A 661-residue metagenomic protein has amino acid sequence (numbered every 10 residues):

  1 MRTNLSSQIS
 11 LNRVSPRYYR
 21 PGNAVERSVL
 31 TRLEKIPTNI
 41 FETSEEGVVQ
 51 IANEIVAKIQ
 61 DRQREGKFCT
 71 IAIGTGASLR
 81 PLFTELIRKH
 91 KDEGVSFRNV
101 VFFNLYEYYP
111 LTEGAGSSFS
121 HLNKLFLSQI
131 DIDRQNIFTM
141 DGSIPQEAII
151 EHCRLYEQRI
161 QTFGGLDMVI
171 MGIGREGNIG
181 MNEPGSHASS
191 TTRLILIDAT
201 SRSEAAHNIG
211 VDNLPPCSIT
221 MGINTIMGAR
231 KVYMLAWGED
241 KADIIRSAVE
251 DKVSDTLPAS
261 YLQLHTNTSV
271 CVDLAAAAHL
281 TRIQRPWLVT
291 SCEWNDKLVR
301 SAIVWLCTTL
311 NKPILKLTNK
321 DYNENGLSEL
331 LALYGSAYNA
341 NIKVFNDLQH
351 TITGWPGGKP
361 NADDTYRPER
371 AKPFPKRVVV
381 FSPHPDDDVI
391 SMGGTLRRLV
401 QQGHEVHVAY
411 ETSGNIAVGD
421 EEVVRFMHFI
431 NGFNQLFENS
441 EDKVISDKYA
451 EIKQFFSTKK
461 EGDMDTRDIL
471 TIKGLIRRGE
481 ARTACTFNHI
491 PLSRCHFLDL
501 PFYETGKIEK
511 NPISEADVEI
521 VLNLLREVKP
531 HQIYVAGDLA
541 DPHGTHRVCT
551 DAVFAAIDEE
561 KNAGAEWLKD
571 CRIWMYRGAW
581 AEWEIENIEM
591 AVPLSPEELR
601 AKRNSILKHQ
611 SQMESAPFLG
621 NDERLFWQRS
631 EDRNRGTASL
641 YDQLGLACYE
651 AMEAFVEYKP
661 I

Functional and structural regions predicted by a protein language model:
R2-I71, D364-T365, K372: N-terminal glycine-/serine-/threonine-rich phosphate-binding loop
R2-N12, V25, L30, R230-S328: ATP/nucleoside-binding phosphotransfer catalytic cores, i.e., glycine-rich phosphate-binding loops
G22-K35, V95-M168: Ligand-binding beta-strand-loop-alpha-helix segment within the catalytic cores of soluble metabolic enzymes
Q63-D92: Glycine-rich N-terminal segment of FAD-binding domains in flavoprotein oxidoreductases, spanning the beta-loop-helix
A72, I170-G172, N213-V249, T256 (+2 more regions): Glycine-rich anion-binding loop/nest that anchors nucleotide
L82-E93, D388-S413, A417: Histidine-anchored nucleotide/phosphate-binding helix
E176, G180-I223: Class I SAM-dependent methyltransferase SAM-binding "motif I" and its flanking Rossmann-like core
R202-I209, L214-S218, L310-V379, R398-Q402 (+3 more regions): Metal-dependent de-N-acetylase/amidase catalytic core
